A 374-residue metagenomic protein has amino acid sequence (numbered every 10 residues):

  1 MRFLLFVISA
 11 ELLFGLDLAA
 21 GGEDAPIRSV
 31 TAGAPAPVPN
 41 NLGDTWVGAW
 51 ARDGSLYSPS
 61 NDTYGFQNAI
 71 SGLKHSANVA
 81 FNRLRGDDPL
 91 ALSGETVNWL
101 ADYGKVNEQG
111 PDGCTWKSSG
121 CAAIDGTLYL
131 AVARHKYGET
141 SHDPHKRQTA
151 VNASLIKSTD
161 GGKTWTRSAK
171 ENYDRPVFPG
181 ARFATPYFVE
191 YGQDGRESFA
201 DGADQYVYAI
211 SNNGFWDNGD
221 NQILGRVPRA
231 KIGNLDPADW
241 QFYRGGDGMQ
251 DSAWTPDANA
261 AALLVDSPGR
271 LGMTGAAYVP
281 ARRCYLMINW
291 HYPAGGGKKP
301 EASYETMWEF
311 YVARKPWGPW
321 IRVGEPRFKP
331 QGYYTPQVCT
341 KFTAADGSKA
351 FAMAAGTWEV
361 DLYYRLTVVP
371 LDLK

Functional and structural regions predicted by a protein language model:
R2-F14: Bacterial N-terminal signal peptides
L18, G22-P37, A49, S55-G113 (+1 more regions): Beta-propeller domains
L42-T45, T115-K117, R270-G272, Y334-Q337: Beta-rich catalytic cores
V47-A51, S55-T63, C114-K146, E190-V227 (+5 more regions): Hydrophobic core segments of beta-strands in well-ordered, beta-rich domains
L84-G86, S158-T159, V227, G245 (+1 more regions): Conserved Ser/Thr-centered positions that define the repeating blades of beta-propeller domains
A91-Y103, W165-P176, N234-A260, I321-R327: Beta-propeller fold detector
P316-A344: Conserved blade-ending motifs and adjacent loop-strand segments that build the rim/top face of beta-propeller domains
A345-K374: Blade-level signature of beta-propeller repeat domains, shared across WD40, Kelch, NHL, RCC1 and BNR/Asp-box propellers
